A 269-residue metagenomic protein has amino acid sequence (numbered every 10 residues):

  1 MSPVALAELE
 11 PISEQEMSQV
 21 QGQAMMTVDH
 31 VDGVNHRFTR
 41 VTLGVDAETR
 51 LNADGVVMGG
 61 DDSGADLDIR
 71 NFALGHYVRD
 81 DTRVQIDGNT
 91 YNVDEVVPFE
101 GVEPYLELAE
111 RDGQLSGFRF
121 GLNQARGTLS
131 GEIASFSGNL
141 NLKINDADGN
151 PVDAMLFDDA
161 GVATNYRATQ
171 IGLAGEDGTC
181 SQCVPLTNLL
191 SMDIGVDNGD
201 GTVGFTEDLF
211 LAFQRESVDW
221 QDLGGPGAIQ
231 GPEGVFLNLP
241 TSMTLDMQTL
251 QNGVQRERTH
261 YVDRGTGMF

Functional and structural regions predicted by a protein language model:
M1-V31: Low-complexity repetitive segments in secreted/extracellular proteins
T27-F269: Intrinsically disordered, low-complexity polar regions and short flexible loop motifs
